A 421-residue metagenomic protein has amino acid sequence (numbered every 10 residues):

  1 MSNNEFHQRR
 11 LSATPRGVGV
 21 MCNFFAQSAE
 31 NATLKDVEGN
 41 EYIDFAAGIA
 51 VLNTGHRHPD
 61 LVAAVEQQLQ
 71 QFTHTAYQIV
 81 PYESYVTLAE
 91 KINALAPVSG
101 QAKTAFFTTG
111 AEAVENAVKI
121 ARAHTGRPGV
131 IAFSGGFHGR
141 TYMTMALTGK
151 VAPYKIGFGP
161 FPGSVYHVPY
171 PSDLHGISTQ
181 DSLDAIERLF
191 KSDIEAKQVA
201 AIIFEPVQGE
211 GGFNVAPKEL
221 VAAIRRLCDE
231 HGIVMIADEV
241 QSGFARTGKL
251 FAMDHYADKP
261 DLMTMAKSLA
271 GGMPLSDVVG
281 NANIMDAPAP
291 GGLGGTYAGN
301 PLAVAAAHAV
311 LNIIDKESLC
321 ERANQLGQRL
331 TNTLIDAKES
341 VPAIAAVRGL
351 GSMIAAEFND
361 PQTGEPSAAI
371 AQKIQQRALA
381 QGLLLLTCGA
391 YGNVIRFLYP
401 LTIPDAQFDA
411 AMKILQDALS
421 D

Functional and structural regions predicted by a protein language model:
M1-D421: Conserved N-terminal phosphate-binding loop of PLP-dependent enzymes in the Aspartate aminotransferase
